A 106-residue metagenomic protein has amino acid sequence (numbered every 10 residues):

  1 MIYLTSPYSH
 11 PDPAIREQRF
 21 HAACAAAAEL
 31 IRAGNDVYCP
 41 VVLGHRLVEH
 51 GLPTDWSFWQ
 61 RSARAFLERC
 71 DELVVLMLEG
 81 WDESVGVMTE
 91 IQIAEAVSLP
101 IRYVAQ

Functional and structural regions predicted by a protein language model:
M1-Q106: Conserved catalytic or regulatory cores that recognize and/or transform ribose-phosphate-containing ligands
